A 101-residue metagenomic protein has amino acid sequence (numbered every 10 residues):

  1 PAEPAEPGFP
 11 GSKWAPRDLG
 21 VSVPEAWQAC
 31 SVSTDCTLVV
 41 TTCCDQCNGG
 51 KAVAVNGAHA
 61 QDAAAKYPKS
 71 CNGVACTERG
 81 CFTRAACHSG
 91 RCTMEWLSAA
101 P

Functional and structural regions predicted by a protein language model:
A2-W27: N-terminal low-complexity, Pro/Thr/Ser-rich intrinsically disordered segments that act as propeptides or flexible
L19-H88, C92-P101: Cysteine-rich modules of extracellular adhesion/ECM and protease-associated proteins
